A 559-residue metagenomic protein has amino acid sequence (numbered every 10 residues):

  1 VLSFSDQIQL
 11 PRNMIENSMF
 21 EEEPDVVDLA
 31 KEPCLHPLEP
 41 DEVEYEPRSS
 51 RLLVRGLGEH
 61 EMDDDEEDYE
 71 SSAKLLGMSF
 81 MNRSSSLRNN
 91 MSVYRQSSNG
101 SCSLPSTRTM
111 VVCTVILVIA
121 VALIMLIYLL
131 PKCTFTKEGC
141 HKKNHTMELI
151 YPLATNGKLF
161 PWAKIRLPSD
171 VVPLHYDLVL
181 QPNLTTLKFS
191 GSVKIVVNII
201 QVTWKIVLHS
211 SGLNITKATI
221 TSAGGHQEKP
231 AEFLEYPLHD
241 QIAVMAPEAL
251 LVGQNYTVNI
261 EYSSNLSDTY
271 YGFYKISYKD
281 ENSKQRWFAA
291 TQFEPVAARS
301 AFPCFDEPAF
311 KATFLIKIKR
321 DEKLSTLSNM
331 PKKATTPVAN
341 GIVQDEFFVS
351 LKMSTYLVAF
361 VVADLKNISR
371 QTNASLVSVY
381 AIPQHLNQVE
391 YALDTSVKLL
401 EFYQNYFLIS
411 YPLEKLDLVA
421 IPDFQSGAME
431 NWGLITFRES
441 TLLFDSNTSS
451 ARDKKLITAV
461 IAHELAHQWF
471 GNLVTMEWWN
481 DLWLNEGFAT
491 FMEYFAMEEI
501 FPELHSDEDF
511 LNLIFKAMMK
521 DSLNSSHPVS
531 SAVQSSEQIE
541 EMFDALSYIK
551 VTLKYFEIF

Functional and structural regions predicted by a protein language model:
L2-L418, S440, D445, M519-D521 (+1 more regions): Acidic/His-enriched low-complexity segments
D240-I242, F347, V379-F559: Hydrophobic alpha-helical and helix-loop surface patches within well-folded domains that function as non-catalytic
